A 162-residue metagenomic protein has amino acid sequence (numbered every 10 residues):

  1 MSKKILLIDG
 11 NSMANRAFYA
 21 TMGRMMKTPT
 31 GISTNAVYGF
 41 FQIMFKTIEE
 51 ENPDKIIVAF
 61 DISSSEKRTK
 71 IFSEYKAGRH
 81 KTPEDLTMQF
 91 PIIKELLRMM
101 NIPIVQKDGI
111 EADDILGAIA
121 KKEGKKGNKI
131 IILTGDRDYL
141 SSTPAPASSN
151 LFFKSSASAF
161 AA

Functional and structural regions predicted by a protein language model:
S2-L133, Y139-T143: Noncatalytic, basic helical substrate-engagement surface that gates or grips nucleic-acid strands
A145-A162: Serine-biased, low-complexity intrinsically disordered segments, primarily in secretory-pathway proteins
